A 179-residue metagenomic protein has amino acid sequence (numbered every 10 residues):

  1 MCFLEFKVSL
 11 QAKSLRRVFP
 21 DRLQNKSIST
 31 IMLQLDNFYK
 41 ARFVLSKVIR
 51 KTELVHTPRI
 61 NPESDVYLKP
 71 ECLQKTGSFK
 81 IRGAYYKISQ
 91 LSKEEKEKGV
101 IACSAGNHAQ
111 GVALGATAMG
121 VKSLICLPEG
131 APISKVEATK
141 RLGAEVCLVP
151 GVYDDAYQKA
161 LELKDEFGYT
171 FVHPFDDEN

Functional and structural regions predicted by a protein language model:
M1-L4, E63: Short intrinsically disordered, low-complexity coil segments enriched in acidic
F3-L4, L10, L15, P20-R22: Short hydrophobic targeting helices and cationic amphipathic motifs that mediate membrane/organellar targeting
K13-R16, K26-S27, G111: Intrinsic structural disorder/low-complexity segments
I28-N179: PLP-dependent amino-acid enzyme catalytic core
